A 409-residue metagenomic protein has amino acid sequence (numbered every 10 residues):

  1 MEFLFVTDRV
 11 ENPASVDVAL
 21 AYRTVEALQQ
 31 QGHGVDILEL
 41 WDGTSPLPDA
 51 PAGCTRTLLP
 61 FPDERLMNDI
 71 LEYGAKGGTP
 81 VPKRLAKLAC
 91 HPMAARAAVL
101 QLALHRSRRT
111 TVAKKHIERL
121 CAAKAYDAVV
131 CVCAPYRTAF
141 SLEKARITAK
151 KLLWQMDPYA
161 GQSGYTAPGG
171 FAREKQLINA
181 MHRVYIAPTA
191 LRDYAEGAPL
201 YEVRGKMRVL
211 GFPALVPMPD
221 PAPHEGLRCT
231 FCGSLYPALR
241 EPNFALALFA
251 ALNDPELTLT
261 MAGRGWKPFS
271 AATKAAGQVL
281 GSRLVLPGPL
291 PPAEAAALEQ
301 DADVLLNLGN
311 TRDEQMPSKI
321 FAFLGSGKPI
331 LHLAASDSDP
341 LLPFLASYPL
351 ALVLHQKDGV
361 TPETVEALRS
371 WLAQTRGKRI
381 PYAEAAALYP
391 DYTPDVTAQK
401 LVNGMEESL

Functional and structural regions predicted by a protein language model:
M1-L66, R183, G211, A250-L252: N-terminal subdomain of nucleotide-sugar transferases
E11-N12, L152-A167: A short, histidine- and acid-enriched strand-loop-helix "catalytic/donor-clamping" loop that lines the nucleotide-sugar
R23, R108, K115, R137-F140 (+1 more regions): Membrane-proximal helix-turn-helix segments that form the acceptor-binding/catalytic region of lipid-linked
T44-R108: A conserved catalytic-core segment of Leloir-type glycosyltransferases
A95-K114, V129-I147: An aromatic- and histidine-rich active-site surface loop
N179-K206: A short, active-site helix/loop in glycosyltransferases that binds the activated sugar's phosphate group
A222-R240, F249, T260: Conserved donor-binding/catalytic core segment of Leloir-type glycosyltransferases
G263, S270-E294: Nucleotide-activated donor-binding/catalytic signature segment of Leloir-type glycosyltransferases, i.e., the conserved
